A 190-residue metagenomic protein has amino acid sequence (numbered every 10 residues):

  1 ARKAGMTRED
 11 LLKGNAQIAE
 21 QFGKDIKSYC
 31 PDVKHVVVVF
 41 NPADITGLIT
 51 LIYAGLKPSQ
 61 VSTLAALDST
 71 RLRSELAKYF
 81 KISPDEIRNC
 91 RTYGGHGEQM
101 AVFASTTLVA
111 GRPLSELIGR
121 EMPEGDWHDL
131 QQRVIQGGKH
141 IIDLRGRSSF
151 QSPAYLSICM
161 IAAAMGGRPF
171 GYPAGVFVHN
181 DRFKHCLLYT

Functional and structural regions predicted by a protein language model:
A1-A4: Oxyanion-hole/transition-state-stabilizing segment in secreted/luminal serine hydrolases and related acyltransferases
T7-E75: Rossmann-like NAD(P)(H) cofactor-binding subdomain of soluble oxidoreductases
L64-V176: Active-site-lining helix/loop region of Rossmann-like oxidoreductase modules
V178-H185: Flexible, acidic glycine-rich loops studded with aromatic residues
Y189-T190: Conserved small/polar residues in nucleotide/adenosyl-binding loops
